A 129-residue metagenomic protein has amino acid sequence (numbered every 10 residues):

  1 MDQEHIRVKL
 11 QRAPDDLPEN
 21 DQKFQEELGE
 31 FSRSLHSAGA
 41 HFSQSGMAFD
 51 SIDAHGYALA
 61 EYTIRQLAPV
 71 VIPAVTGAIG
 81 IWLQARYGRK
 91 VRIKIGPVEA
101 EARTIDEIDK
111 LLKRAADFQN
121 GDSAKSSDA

Functional and structural regions predicted by a protein language model:
M1-T63, A78-A129: Short amphipathic alpha-helical segments that predominantly mediate membrane engagement
A68-G80: Short, glycine/alanine-rich hydrophobic alpha-helices that insert into or span membranes
